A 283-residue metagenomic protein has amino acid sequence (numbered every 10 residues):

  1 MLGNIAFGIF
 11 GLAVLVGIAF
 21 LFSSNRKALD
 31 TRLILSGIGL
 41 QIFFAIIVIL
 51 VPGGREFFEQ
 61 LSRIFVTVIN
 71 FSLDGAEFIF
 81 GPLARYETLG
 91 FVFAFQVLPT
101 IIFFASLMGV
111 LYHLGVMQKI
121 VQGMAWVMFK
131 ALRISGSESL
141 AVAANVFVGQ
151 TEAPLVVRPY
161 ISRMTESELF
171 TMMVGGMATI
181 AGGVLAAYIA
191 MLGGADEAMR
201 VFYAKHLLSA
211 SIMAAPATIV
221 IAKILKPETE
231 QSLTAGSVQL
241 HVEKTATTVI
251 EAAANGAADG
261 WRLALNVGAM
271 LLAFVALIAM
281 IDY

Functional and structural regions predicted by a protein language model:
L2-A13, Q96: Structural signature of hydrophobic alpha-helical transmembrane segments
L21-N25, F80-L89, M128-F129, A153-R163 (+1 more regions): Cytosolic juxtamembrane amphipathic/interface segments immediately preceding and feeding into a transmembrane helix
I49, R55-I101: Interfacial loop/helix-cap signal at membrane boundaries in integral membrane proteins
E59-N70, K119-R133, V142-N145, P159-S162 (+1 more regions): Short amphipathic alpha-helical coupling elements at transmembrane boundaries
F95-V116, M124, M128-E152: Hydrophobic alpha-helical transmembrane segments of multi-pass integral membrane proteins, predominantly secondary
A131-L192, V249: Alpha-helical membrane segments and immediately flanking helix-loop junctions that form or couple to the substrate/ion
I212-L263: Long, contiguous bundles of hydrophobic transmembrane helices that form the permeation core of multi-pass
A258-Y283: Transmembrane helical segments that form the transport core of multi-pass membrane transport proteins
